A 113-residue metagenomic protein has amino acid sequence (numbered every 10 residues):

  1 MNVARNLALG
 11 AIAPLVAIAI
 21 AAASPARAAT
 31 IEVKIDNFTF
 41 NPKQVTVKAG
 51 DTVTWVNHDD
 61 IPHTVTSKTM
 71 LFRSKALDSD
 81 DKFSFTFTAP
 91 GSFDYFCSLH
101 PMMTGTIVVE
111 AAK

Functional and structural regions predicted by a protein language model:
N2-G10, L15-K113: Extracytoplasmic copper-binding redox domains, predominantly the cupredoxin/blue-copper superfamily
